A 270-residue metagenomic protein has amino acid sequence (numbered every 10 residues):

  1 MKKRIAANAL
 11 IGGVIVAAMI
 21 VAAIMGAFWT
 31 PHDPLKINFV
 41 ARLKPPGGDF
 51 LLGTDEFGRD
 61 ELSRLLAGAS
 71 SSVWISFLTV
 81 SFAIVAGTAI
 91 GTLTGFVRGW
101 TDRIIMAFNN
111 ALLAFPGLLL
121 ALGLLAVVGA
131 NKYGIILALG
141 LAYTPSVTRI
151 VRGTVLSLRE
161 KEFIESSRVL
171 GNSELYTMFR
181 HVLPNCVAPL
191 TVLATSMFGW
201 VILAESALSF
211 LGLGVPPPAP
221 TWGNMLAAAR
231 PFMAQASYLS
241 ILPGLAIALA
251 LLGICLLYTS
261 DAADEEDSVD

Functional and structural regions predicted by a protein language model:
M1-K36, V187: N-terminal signal-anchor/first transmembrane alpha helix
I24-S63: Short membrane-interfacial helix/loop motifs at transmembrane-helix boundaries
A27-W29, I75-N110, L122: Transmembrane-helix boundary motif in ABC transporter permease subunits
L51, D55, E61, G95-F96 (+2 more regions): Generic hydrophobic transmembrane alpha-helix motif, especially the helices
R59-W74, L78, R98-M106, L156-E160 (+1 more regions): Amphipathic cytosolic juxtamembrane alpha-helices at the membrane-cytosol interface of multi-pass membrane transporters
L122, V127, N131-I136, G140 (+1 more regions): Non-cytoplasmic
W222-L257: Hydrophobic alpha-helical transmembrane segments of polytopic membrane proteins
Y258-A263: Conserved small/polar residues in nucleotide/adenosyl-binding loops
